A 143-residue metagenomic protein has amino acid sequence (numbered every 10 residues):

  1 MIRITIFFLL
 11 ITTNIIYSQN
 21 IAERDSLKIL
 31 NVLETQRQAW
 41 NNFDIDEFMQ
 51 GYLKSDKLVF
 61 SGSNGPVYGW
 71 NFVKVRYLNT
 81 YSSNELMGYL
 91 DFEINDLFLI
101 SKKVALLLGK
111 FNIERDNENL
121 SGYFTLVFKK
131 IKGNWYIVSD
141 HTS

Functional and structural regions predicted by a protein language model:
M1-F8: Sec-dependent signal peptide recognition, specifically the positively charged N-region followed immediately by
L9-G51: Short, low-complexity N-terminal intrinsically disordered segments enriched in polar/charged residues
Q36, F48-M49, K57-L58, V73 (+2 more regions): Hydrophobic pocket/interface hotspot
L53, N64, D96, K110-F111 (+2 more regions): A mature extracytoplasmic/lumenal domain signature
K54, I100-S101, I131: Structural motif
K57-Y68, Y81-E85: A short gly/proline-enriched turn/hairpin at secondary-structure junctions
K74-D116: Surface-exposed, charged secondary-structure patches
S121-S143: Short beta-strand edge/turn micro-motifs at domain boundaries
